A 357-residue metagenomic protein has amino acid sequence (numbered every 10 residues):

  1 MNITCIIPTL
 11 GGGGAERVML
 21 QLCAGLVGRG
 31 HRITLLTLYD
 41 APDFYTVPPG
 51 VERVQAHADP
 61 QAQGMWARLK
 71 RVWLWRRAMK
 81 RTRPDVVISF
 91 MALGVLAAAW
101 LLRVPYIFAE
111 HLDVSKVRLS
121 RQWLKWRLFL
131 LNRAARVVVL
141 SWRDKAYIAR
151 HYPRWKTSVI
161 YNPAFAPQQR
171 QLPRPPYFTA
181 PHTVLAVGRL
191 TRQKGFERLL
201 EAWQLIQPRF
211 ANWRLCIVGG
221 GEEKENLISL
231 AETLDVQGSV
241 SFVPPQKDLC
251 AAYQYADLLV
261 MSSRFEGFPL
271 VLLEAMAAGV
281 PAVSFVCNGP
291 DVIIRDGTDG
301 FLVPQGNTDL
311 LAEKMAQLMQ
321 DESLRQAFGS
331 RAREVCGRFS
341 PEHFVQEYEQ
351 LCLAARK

Functional and structural regions predicted by a protein language model:
C5-G13, R17-M65, A149-H151, V159: N-terminal strand-loop element at the rim of the active site of nucleotide-sugar-dependent glycosyltransferases
E16-Q21, H182, A186-P208, E222-S229 (+1 more regions): A conserved mid-protein helix/loop that constitutes part of the nucleotide-sugar donor-binding site
Q63-G64, R118, A146-R150, Y161-A180: Acidic anion/phosphate-binding donor-loop and adjacent secondary structure in glycosyltransferase catalytic cores
I88-V95, E110: Short His-centered aromatic/hydrophobic patch
I228-P244: Nucleotide-activated donor-binding/catalytic signature segment of Leloir-type glycosyltransferases, i.e., the conserved
P245, R264: Aromatic "clamp/platform" in nucleotide-sugar-dependent glycosyltransferases that forms part of the donor/acceptor
P281-S284: Short hydrophobic beta-strand element within catalytic cores of glycosyltransferases and related nucleotide-activated
V286, R295-G297, F301-T308, Q317-E322 (+1 more regions): Conserved acidic donor-binding segment of nucleotide-sugar-dependent glycosyltransferases
